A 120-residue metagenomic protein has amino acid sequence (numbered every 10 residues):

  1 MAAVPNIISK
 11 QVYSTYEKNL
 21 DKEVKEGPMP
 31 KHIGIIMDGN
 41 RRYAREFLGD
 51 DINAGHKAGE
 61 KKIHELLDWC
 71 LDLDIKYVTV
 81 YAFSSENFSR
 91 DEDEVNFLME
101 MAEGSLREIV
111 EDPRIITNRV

Functional and structural regions predicted by a protein language model:
M1-V120: Flexible, compositionally biased loop and terminal segments
